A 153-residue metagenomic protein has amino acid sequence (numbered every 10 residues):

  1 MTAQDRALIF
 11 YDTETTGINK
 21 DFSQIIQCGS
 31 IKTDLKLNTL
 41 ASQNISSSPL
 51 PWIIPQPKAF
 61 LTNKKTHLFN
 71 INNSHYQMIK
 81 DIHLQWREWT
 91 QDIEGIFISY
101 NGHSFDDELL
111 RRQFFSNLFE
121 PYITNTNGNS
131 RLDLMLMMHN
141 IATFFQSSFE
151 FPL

Functional and structural regions predicted by a protein language model:
T2-F114, N125: Conserved non-catalytic scaffold segment of RNase H-like nuclease domains
S30-K32, F119, F151: A generic membrane alpha-helix/interface feature
L109-Q113, M137, P152: Alpha-helical scaffold elements adjacent to nucleotide-binding pockets in ATP/GTP-utilizing enzyme cores
N117-N127: Short mixed-charge
S130-F151: Short alpha-helix plus adjacent loop in nuclease-associated cores
